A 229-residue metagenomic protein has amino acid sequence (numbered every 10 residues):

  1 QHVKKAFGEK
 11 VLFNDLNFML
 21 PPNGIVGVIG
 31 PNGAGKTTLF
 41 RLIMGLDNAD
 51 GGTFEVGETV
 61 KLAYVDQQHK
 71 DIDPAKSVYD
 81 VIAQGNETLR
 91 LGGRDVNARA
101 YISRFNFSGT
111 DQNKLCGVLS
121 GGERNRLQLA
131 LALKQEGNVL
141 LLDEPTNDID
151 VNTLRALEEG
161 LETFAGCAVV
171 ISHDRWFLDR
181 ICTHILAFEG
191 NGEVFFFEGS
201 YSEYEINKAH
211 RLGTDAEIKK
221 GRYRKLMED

Functional and structural regions predicted by a protein language model:
Q1-D229: ABC ATP-binding cassette signature C-motif
